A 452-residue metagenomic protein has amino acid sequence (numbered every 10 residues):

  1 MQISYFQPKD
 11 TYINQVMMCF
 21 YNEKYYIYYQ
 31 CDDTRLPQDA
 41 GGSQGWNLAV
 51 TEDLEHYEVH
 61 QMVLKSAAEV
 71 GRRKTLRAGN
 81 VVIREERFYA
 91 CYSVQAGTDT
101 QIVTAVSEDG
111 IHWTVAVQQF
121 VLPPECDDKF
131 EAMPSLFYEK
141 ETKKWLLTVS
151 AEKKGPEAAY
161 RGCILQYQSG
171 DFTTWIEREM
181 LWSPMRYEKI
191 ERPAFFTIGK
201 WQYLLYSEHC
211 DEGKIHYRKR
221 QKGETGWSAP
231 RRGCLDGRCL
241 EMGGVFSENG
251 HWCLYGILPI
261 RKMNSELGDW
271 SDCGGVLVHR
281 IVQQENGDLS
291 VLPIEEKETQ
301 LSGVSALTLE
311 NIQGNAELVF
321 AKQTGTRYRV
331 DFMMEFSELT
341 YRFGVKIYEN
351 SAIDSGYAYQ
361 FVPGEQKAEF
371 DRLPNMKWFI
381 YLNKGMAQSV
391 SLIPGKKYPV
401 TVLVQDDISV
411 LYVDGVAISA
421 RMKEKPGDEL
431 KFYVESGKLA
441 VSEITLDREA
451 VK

Functional and structural regions predicted by a protein language model:
M1-M133, F137-E188, T197-G237, L258-E310 (+4 more regions): Beta-rich carbohydrate-recognition and catalytic domains
K189-P193, C239-G243: Repeated scaffold domains used in trafficking and secretory/extracellular systems, primarily beta-propellers
F195, V330-F332, K396-L411: Short tryptophan-centered beta-strand motifs in secreted/extracellular beta-sheet-rich domains of glycan-recognition
R231-R232, A316-Q323, V345, M386-L392 (+1 more regions): Beta-strand-rich interaction surfaces with strong enrichment in secreted/lumenal proteins
N311-N375: Secretory/extracellular carbohydrate-interaction modules and structurally similar beta-sandwich "look-alikes"
M376-P399: Short, aromatic/His-centered strand-loop micro-motif at the edge of beta-sheets
G415-E435: Short, solvent-exposed beta-strand-to-loop segments that form ligand-recognition rims of beta-rich domains
S442-E449: Extracellular beta-strand elements of beta-rich domains used for carbohydrate recognition/degradation or cell-matrix
